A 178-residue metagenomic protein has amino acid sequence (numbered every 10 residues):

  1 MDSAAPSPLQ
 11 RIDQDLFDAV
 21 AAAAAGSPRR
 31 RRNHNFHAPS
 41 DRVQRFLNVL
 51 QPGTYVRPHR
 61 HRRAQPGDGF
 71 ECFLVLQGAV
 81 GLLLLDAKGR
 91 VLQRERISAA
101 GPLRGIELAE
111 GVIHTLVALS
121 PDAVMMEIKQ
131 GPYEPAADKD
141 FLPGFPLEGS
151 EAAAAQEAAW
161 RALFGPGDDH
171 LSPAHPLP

Functional and structural regions predicted by a protein language model:
M1-L47, E95-S98, A159-P178: A short, N-terminal "cap"/entry segment at the start of jelly-roll beta-barrel domains of the cupin/DSBH fold
R29-R30, N48-G67, A99: Conserved short histidine dyad/triad with adjacent acidic residue
S40-D41, Q65-G67, A99, L108-E110: Short solvent-exposed loop/turn micro-motifs enriched in small/polar/acidic residues
F46-N48, Q65-P66, F70-V75, I106 (+1 more regions): His/acidic/aromatic-lined binding-pocket segments of jelly-roll/cupin-type domains and related regulatory beta-sandwich
Q51, G69-A87: Glycine- and acidic-residue-biased ligand/ion/polar-headgroup-sensing regions
P58, L82-L84, I106-L108, H114-L119 (+1 more regions): Short beta-strand His + acidic residue motifs that chelate non-heme Fe in jelly-roll/DSBH and cupin folds
D86-H114: Short acidic-glycine-tyrosine-enriched beta hairpin
R90, T115-P178: Double-stranded beta-helix
